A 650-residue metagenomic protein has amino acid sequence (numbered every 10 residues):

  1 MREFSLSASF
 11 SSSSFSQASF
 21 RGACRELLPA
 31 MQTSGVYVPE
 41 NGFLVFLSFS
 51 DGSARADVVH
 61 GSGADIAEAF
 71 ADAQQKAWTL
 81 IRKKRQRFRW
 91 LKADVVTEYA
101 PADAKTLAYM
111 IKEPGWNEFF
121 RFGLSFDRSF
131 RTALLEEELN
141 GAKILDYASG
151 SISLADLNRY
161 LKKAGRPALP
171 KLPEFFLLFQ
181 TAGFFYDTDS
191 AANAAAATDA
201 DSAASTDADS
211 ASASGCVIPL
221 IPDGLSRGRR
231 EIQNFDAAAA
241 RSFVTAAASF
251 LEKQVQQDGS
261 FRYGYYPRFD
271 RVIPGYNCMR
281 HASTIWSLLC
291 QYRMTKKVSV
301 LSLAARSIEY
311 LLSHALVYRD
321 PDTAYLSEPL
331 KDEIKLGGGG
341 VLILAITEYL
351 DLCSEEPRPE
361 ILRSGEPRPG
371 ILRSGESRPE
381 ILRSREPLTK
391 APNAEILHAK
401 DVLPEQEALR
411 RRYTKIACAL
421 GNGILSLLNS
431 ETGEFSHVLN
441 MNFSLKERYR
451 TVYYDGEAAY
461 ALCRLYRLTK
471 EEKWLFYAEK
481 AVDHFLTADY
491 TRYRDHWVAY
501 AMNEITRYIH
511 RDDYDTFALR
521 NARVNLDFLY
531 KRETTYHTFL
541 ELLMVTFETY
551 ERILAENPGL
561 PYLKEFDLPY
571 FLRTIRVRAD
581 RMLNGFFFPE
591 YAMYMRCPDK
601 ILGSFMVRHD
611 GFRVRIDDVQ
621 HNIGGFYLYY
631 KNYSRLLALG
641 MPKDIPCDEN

Functional and structural regions predicted by a protein language model:
R2-A54, K76-T79, K83-K84, R89 (+11 more regions): Low-complexity, Ser/Thr/Pro/Gly-enriched N-terminal "stalk/linker" regions
S16-L27, F235-L251, K296-H314, Q406-L427 (+5 more regions): Extended, well-ordered alpha-helical scaffold segments
Q74-R131, R511-L583: Active-site/pore-lining binding-face segments in mid-to-C-terminal subdomains
F176-F179, F185-Y186, E252-V272, Y310-E333 (+7 more regions): Glycine- and aromatic-rich loop/turn segments at beta-sheet edges
T198-S210, P357-P387, P392, L397: Long, intrinsically disordered low-complexity tandem-repeat segments
D223-A237, A282-V298, G340-E355, K400-L409 (+4 more regions): Well-ordered alpha-helical scaffold segments within catalytic/enzyme domains
G275-S287, K331-L344, R412, Y449-Y460 (+6 more regions): Aromatic- and histidine-enriched alpha-helix N-cap/loop-to-helix transition segments that scaffold the rims
Y276, H510-D513, K531-N650: CBM-like carbohydrate-recognition segments
